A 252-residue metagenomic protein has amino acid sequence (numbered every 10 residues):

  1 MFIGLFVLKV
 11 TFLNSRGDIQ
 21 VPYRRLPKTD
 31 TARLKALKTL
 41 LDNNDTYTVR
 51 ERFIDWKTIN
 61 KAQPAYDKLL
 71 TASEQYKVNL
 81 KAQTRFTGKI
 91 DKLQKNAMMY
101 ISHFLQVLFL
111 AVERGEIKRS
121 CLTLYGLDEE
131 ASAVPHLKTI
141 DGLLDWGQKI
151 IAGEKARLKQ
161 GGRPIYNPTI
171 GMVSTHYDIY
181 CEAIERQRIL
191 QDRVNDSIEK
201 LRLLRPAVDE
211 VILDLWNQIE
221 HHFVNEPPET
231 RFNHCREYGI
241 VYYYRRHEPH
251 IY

Functional and structural regions predicted by a protein language model:
F2-Y252: Basic/polar low-complexity intrinsically disordered segments
